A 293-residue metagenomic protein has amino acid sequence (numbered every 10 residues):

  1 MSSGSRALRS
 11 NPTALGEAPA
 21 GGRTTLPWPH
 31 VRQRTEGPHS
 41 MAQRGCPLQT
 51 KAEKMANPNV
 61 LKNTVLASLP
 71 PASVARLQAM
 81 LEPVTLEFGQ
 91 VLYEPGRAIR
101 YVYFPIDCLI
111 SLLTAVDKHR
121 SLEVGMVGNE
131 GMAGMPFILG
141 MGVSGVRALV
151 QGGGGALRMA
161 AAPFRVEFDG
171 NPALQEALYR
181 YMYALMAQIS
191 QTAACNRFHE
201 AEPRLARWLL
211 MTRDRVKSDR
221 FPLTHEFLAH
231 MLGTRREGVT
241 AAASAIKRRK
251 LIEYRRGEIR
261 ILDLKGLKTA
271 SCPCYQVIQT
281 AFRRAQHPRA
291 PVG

Functional and structural regions predicted by a protein language model:
S2-S5, S10, S40: Serine residues within intrinsically disordered or low-complexity segments
A42, C46-E87, M132, F137-L139: Cyclic nucleotide-binding regulatory module and flanking cytosolic helices
Q90-G152: Cyclic nucleotide-binding regulatory domains
G125-Y183, A187, Q191: Cyclic-nucleotide recognition modules
G152-G153, F168-G233: Polybasic "coupling" helices that flank or enter modular domains
M211-G293: Phosphate-/nucleic-acid-contacting segments
